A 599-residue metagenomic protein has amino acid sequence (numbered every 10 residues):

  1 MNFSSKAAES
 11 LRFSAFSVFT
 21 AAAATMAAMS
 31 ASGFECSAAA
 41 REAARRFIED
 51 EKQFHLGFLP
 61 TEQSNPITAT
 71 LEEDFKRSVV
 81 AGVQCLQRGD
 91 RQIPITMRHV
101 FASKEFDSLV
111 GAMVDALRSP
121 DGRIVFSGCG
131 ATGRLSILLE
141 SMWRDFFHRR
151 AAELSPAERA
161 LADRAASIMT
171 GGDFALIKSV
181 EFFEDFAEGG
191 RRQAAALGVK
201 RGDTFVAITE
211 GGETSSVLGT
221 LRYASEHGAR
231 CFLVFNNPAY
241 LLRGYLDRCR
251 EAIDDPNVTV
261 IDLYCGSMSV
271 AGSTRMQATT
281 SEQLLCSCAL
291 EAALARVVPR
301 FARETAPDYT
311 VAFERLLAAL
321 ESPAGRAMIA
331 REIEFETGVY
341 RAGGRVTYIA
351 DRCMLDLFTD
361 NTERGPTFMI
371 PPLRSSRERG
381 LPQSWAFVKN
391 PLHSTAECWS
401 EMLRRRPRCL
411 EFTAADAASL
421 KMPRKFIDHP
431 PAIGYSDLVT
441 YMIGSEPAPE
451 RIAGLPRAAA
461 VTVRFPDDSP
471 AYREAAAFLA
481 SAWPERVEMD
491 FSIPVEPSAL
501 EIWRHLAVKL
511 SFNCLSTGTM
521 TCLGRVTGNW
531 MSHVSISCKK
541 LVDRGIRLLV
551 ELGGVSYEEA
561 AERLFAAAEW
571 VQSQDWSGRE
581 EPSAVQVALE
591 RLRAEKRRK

Functional and structural regions predicted by a protein language model:
N2-S5, S10-S14, S30-S32: Low-acidity, Ser/Thr- and Arg-rich intrinsically disordered low-complexity segments
T20-K599: Conserved N-terminal alpha-helical segment that immediately precedes and caps sugar-phosphate-binding
